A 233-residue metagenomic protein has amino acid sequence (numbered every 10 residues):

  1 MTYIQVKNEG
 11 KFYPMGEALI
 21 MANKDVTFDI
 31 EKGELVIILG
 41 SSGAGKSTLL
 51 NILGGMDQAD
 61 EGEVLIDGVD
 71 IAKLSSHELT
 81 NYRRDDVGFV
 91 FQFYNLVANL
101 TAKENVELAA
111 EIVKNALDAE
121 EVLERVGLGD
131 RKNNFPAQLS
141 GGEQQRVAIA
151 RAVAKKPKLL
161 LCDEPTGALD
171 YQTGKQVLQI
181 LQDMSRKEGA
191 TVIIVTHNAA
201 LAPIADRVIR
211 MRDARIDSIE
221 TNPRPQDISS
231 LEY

Functional and structural regions predicted by a protein language model:
Y3-I4, E9-M211: ABC family nucleotide-binding domain
R207, R215-Y233: Conserved beta-strand-loop-alpha-helix hinge in the C-terminal portion of ABC ATPase nucleotide-binding domains
